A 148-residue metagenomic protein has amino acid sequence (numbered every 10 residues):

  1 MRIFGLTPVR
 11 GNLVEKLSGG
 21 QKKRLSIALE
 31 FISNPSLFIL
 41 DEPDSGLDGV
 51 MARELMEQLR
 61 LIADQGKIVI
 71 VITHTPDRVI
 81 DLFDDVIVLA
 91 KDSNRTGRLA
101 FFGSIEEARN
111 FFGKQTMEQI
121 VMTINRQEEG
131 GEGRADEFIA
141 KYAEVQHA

Functional and structural regions predicted by a protein language model:
M1-V9: Conserved ABC ATPase "signature" region
R10, D85, L89-A90, N94-A148: Topological signature of polytopic alpha-helical transporters
L13-L17: Conserved ABC ATPase signature
E30-F31: ABC ATPase C-loop
N34: Conserved catalytic motifs of ABC-family nucleotide-binding domains
F38-D41: Catalytic Walker B motif of ABC-type/P-loop ATPase nucleotide-binding domains
G49-V50: Helix N-cap at the start of a conserved alpha-helix in ABC-type nucleotide-binding domains
T73-H74: H-loop/switch region of ABC-family ATPase nucleotide-binding domains
